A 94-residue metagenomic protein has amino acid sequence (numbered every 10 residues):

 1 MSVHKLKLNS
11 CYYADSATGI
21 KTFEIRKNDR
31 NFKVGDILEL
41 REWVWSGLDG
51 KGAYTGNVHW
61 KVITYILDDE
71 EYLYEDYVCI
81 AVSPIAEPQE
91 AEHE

Functional and structural regions predicted by a protein language model:
S2-E94: Catalytic phosphate/metal-binding cores of nucleic-acid and nucleotide-processing enzymes, i.e., regions that mediate
